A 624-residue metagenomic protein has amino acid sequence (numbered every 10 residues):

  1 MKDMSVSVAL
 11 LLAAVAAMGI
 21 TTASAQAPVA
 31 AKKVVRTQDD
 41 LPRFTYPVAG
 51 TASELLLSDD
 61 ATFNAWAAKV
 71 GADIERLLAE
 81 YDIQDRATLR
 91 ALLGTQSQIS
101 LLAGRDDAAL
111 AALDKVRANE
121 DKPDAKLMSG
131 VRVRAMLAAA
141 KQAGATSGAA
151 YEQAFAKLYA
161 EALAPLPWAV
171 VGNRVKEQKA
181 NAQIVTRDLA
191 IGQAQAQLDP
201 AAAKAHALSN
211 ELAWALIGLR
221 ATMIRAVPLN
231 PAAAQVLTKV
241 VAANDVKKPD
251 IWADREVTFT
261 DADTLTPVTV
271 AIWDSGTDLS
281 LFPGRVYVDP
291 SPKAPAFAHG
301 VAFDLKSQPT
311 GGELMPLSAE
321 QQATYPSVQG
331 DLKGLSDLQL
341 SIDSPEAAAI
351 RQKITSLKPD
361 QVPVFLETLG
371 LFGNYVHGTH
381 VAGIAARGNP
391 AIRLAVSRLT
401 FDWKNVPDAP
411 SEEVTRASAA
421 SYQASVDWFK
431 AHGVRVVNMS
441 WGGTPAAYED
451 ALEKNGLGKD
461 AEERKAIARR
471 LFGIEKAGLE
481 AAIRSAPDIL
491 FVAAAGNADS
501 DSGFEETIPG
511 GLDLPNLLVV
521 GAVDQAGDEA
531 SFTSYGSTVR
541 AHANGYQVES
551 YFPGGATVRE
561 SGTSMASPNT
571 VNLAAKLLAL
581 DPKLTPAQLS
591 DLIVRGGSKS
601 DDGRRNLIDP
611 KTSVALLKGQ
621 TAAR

Functional and structural regions predicted by a protein language model:
A52-D59, L101, V170-A182, A194-A205 (+2 more regions): Subtilisin-like peptidase catalytic core
D60-R76: Helix-turn-helix repeat elements of alpha-solenoid scaffolds
L93, S100-A103: Residue at a conserved register position within TPR or TPR-like alpha-solenoid repeats
A139-Y151, V171, T238-I272, T277-V288 (+5 more regions): N-terminal domain-start motif of subtilase-like serine proteases
P165, A169-D199, S397-L399, R435 (+1 more regions): Hydrolase catalytic cores
R255-A417, L514-N516, G527-D528, S534-T538 (+1 more regions): Subtilisin-like serine protease catalytic core
L265, T368, D402-I508, A556-S561 (+1 more regions): Substrate-binding/access-modulating region of protease and related hydrolase catalytic domains
D488, A494, S502-A579, K583: Extracellular S/T/G-rich loop segment that most often corresponds to the catalytic His/Ser-adjacent loop
